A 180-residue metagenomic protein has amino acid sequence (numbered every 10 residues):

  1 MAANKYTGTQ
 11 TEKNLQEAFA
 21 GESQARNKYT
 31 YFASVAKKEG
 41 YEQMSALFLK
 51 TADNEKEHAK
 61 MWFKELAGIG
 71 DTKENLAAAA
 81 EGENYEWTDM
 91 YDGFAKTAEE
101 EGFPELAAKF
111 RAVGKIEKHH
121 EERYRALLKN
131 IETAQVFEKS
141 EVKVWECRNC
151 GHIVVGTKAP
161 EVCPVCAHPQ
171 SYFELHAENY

Functional and structural regions predicted by a protein language model:
M1-Y180: Non-heme di-metal
